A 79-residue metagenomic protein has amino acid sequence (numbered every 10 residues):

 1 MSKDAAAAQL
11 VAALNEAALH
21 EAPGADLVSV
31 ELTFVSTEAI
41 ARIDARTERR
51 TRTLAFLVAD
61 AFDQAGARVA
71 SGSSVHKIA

Functional and structural regions predicted by a protein language model:
M1-A79: Terminal targeting signals and extreme-terminal segments of soluble enzymes
